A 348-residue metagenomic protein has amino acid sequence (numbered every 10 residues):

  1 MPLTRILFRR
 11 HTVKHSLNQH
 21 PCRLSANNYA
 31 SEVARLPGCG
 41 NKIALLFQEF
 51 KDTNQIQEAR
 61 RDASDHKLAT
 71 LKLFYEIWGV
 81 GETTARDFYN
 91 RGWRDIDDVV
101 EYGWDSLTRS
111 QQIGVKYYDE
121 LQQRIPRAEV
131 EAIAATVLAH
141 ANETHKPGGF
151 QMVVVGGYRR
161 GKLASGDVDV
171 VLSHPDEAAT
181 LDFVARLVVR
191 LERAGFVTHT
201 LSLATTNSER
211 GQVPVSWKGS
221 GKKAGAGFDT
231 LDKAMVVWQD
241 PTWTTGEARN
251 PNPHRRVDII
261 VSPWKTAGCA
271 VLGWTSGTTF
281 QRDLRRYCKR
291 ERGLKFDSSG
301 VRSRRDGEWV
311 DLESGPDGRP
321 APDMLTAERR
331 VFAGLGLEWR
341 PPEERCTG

Functional and structural regions predicted by a protein language model:
P2, Q57-R60, G273: Short, polar/flexible loop-turn hinges at active-site or ligand-entry regions and domain interfaces
L3-V13: Non-catalytic DNA-binding core/recognition domains of DNA-processing enzymes
H11-G157, K162-G166, L172-K223, E291 (+3 more regions): Accessory alpha-helical DNA-binding modules that contact the DNA backbone or grooves
Y118, Q123-P126, D182-G348: Acidic, metal-coordinating catalytic segment for phosphate/diphosphate chemistry, firing primarily on the Nudix
